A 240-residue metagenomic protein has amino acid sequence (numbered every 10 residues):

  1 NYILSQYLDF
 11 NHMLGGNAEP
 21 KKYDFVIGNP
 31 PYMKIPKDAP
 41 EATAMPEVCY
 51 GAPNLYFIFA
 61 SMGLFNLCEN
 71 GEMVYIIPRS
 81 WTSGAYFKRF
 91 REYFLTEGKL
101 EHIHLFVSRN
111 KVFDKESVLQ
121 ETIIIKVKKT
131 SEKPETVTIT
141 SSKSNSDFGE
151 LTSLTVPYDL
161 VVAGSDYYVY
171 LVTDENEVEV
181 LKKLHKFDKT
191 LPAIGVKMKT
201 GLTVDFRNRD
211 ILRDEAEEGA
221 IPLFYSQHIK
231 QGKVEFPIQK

Functional and structural regions predicted by a protein language model:
Y2-T190: Signature of N6-adenine DNA methyltransferases within the class I
N176-K240: Polybasic, glycine- and aromatic-enriched phosphate-binding surface used to engage nucleic acids
